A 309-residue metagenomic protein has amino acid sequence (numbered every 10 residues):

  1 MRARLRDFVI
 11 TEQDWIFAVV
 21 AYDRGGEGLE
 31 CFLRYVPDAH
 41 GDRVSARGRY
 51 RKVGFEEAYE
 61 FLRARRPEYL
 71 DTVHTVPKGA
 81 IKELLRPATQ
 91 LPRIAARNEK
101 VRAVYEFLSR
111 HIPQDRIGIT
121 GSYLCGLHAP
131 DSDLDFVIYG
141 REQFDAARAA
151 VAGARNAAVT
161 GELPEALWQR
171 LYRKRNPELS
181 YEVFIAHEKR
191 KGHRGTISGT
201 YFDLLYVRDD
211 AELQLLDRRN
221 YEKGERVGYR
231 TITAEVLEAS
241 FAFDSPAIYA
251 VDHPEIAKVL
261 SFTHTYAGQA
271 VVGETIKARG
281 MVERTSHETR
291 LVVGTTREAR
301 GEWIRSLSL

Functional and structural regions predicted by a protein language model:
M1-D131, Y139-L309: Catalytic core of pol beta-like nucleotidyltransferases
